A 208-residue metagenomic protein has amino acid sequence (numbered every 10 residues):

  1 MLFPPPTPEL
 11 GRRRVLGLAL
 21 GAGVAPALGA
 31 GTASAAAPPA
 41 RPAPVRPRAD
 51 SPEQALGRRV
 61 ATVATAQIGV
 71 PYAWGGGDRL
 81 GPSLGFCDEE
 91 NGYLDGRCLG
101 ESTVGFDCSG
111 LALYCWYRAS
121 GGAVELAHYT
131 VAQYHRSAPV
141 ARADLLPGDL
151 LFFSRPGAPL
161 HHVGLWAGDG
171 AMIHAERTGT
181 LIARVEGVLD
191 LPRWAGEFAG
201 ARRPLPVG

Functional and structural regions predicted by a protein language model:
L2, D50-A61, L113, G121-V188: ...with weaker cross-activation on analogous glycine-rich loops/strands in unrelated enzymes
L2-A22: N-terminal secretory signal peptides and thylakoid transit peptides that target proteins across membranes
G21-G23, A33-S34: Cleavable N-terminal signal peptides
G29, S34, Y72-F106, V124 (+1 more regions): Glycine-rich catalytic cores of cysteine/serine-nucleophile enzymes that process amide/ester linkages in cell-envelope
P39-S109, Y114-A119: N-terminal capping segments
G196-G208: Low-complexity, Gly/Ser/Thr/Pro-rich intrinsically disordered linker/tail segments
